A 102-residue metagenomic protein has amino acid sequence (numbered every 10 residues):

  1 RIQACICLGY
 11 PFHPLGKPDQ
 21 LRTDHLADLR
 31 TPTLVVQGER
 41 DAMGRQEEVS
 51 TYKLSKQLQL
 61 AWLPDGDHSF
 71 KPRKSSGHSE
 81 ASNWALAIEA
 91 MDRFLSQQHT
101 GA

Functional and structural regions predicted by a protein language model:
R1-T31: Primarily recognizes the serine-hydrolase "nucleophile elbow" in alpha/beta-hydrolase and SGNH/GDSL folds
I6, L34, Q59-A61: A structural signal for isolated positions on well-ordered beta-strands in alpha/beta enzyme cores
P11, R40-D41, D67: Catalytic metal-binding/acid-base residues of hydrolase active sites
D28-R30, V35-Q37, D41, L63: Short beta-strand/loop motif that positions the catalytic acidic residue of the alpha/beta-hydrolase fold
A42-E48: Conserved alpha/beta-hydrolase "acid-adjacent" motif
S55-K74: Catalytic histidine neighborhood in serine/cysteine hydrolases with alpha/beta-hydrolase-type architecture
G66, K74-A102: Catalytic active-site module of serine/aspartate enzymes centered on a nucleophile-bearing elbow/loop
